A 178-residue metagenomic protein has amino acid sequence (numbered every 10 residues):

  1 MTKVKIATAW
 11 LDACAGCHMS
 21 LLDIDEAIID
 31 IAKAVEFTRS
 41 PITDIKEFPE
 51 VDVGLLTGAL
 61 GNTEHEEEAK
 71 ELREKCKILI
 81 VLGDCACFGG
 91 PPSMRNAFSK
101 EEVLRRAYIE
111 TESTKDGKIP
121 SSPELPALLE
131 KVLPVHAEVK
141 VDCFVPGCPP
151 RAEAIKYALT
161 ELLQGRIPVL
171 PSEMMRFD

Functional and structural regions predicted by a protein language model:
T2-D178: Iron-sulfur-associated redox domains of electron-transfer enzymes in respiratory and anaerobic energy metabolism
